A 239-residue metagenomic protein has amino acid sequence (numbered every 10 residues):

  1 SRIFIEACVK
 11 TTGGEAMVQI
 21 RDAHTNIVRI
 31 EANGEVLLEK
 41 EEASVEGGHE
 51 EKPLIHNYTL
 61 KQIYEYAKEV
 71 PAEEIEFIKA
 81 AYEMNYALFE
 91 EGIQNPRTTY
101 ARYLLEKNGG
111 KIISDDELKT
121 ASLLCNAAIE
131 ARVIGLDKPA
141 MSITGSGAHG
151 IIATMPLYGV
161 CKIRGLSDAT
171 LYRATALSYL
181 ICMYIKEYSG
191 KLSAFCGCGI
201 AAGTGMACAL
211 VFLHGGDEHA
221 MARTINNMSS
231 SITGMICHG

Functional and structural regions predicted by a protein language model:
S1, P139-T144, L157, A207-L210: Short glycine-rich or small-residue beta-strand-to-loop segments that form or flank ligand, phosphate, metal/Fe-S
R2-G135: Signature of multi-pass transmembrane helix bundles
Q62, A80, M84-A87, T120 (+7 more regions): Alpha-helical scaffold segments in soluble metabolic enzymes
K79, D115, K119, G150-T154 (+2 more regions): Conserved structured core elements
D116-G135, D168-K186, I232-G234: Acidic-glycine-rich active-site phosphate/pyrophosphate-binding loop
L136-S142, Y188-G190: Glycine- and acidic
P139-M155, G197-A201: Conserved phosphate/anionic-ligand binding catalytic regions in large, soluble enzymes, centered on
V160-D168, R173, M183-G239: Hydrophobic alpha-helical bundle architecture
